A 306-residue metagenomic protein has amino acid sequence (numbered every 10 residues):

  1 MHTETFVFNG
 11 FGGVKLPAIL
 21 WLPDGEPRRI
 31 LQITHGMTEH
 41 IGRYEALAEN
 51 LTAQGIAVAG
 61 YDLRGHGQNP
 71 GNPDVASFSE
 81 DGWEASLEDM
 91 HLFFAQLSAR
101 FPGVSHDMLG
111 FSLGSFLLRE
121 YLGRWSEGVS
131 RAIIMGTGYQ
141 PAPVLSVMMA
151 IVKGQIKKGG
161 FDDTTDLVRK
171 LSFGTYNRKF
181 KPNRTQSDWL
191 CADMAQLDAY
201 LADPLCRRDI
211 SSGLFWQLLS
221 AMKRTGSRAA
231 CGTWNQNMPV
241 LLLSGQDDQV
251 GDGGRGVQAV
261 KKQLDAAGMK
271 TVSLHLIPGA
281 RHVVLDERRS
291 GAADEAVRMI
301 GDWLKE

Functional and structural regions predicted by a protein language model:
M1-G25: N-terminal cap/lid segment of alpha/beta-hydrolase-fold proteins
H35-E39, S112, Q246-D247: Active-site glycine-rich loops that stabilize anionic/oxyanionic intermediates across multiple enzyme folds
R43, A48-P73: Conserved alpha/beta-hydrolase
S79-S98: Alpha/beta-hydrolase active-site loop
F101-S112: Alpha/beta-hydrolase fold nucleophile elbow
E120-L205: Alpha/beta-hydrolase-fold enzymes
L242-S244: Short beta-strand/loop motif that positions the catalytic acidic residue of the alpha/beta-hydrolase fold
A267-E306: Catalytic active-site module of serine/aspartate enzymes centered on a nucleophile-bearing elbow/loop
